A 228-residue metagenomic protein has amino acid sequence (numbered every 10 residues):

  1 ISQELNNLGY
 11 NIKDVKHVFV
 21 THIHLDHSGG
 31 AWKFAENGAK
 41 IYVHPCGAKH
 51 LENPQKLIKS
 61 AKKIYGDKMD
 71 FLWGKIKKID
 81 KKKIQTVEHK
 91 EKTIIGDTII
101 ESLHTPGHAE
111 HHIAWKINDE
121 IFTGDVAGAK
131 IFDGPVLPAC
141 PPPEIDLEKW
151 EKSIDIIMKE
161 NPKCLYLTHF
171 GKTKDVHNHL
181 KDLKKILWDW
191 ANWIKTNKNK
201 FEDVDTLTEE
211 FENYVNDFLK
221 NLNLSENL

Functional and structural regions predicted by a protein language model:
I1-C46: Active-site metal-binding motif and surrounding structural segment of the metallo-beta-lactamase
F19, Y42, Q85-V87, L103 (+2 more regions): Hydrophobic/aromatic beta-strand patches that form the interior of the parallel beta-sheet core in alpha/beta enzyme
P45-K49, A127-G128: Short, acidic/turn-prone active-site loops that include or flank metal/cofactor- and phosphate-binding residues
H50-Q55, I131-P135: Short, charged, surface-exposed secondary-structure boundary motifs
L51-L103, I154: Metallo-beta-lactamase
I99-H104, E110-H177: Metallo-beta-lactamase
T173-A191: Short, electropositive alpha-helical surface patch
W193-L228: C-terminal regulatory/interaction regions
